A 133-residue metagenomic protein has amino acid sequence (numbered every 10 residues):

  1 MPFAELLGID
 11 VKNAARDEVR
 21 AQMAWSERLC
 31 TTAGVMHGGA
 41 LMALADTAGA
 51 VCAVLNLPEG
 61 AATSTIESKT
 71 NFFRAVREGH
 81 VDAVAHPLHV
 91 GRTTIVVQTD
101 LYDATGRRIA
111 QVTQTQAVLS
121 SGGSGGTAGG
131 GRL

Functional and structural regions predicted by a protein language model:
M1-Q22, T127-L133: Non-catalytic linker/capping segments at the edges of enzyme domains
A4-L6, R16, M36, A48 (+3 more regions): Short connector loops at helix/strand junctions that flank enzyme active sites, especially segments positioning acidic
M23-E27, Q116: Short, small-residue-rich loop/turn micro-motifs
S26, C30-L44: A conserved, well-ordered hydrophobic junction motif at loop->secondary-structure transitions
G39-A62: Active-site helix/loop of acyl-thioester processing domains in fatty-acid/polyketide metabolism, spanning hotdog-fold
L57-E59, V76-E78, D82-L133: HotDog/MaoC-like acyl-thioester-processing domains
